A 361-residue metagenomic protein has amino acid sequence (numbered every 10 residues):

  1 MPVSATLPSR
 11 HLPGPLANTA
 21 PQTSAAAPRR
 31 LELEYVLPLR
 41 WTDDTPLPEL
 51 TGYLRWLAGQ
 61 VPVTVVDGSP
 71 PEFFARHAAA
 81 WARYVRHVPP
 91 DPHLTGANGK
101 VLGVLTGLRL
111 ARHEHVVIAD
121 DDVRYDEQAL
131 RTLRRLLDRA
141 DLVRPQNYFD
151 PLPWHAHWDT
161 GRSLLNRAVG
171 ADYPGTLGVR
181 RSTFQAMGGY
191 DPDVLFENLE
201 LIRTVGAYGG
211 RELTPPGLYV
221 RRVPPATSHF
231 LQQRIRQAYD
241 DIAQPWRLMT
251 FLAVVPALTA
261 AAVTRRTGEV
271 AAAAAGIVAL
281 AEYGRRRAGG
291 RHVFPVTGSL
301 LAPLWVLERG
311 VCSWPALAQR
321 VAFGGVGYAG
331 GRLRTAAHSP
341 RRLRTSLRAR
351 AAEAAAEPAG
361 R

Functional and structural regions predicted by a protein language model:
T19, W41-G59: Short, well-formed alpha-helical segments that are part of the catalytic scaffolds of diverse glycosyltransferases
L31-V36, L50, P62, E200: Cell-envelope/extracellular polymer assembly enzymes that use nucleotide-activated donors
L50-T51, H113, E127-D138, Y190: Short alpha-helix within the catalytic core of nucleotide-sugar-dependent glycosyltransferases
T51-H93: Acidic donor-binding segment of Leloir-type glycosyltransferases
H87-T106, T132-M187, L231-I235, G298-R309 (+1 more regions): Long helical/loop segments within the catalytic core of UDP-sugar-dependent glycosyltransferases, especially the large
H113-R124: Short beta-strand-to-loop acidic/aromatic patch adjacent to the donor-nucleotide binding site
F149-W154, D191-L248, V326, L333-R334 (+1 more regions): Catalytic donor/gating beta->alpha subdomain of glycosyltransferases that bind UDP-sugars
L252-G325: Membrane-embedded multi-pass helical conduit in multi-pass membrane proteins, especially envelope-biosynthetic
